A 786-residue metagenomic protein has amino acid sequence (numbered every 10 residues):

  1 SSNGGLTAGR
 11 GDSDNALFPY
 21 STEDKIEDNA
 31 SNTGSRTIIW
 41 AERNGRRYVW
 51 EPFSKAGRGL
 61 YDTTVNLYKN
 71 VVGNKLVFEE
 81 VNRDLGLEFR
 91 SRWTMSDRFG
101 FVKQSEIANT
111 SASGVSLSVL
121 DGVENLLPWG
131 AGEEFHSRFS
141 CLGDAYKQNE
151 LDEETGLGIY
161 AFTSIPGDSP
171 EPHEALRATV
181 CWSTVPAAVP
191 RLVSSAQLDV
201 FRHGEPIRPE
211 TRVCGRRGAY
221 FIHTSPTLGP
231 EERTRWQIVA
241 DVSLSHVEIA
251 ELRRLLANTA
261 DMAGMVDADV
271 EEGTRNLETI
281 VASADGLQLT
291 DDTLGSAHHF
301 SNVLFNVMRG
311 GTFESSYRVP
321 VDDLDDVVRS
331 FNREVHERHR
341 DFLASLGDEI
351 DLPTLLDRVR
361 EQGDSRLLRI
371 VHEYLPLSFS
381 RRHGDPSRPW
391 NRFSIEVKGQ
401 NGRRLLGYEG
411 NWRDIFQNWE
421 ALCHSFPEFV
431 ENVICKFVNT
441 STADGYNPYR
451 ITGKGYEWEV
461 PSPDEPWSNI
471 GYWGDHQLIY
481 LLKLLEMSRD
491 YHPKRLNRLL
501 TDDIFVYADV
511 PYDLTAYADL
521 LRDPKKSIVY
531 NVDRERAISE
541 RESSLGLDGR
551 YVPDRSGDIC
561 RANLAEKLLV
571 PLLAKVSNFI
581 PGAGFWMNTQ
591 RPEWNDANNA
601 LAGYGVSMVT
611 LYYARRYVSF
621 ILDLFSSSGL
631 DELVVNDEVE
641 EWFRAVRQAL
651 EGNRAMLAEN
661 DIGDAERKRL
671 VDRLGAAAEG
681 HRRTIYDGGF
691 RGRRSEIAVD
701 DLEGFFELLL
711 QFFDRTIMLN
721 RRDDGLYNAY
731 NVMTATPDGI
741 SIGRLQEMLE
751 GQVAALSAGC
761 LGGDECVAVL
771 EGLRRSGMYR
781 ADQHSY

Functional and structural regions predicted by a protein language model:
S1-L569, F579-A602, Y612, F620 (+3 more regions): Anionic coordination/interaction segments
Y612, Y617-S627, G743-E771: Ordered core of a single globular domain
